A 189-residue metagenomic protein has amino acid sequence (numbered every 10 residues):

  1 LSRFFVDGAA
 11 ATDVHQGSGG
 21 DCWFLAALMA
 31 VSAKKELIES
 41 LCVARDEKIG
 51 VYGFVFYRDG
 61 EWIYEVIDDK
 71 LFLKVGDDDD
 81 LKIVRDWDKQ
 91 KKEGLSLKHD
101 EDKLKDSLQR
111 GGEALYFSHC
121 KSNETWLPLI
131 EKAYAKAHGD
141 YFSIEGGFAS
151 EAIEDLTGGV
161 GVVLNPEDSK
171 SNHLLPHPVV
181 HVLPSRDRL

Functional and structural regions predicted by a protein language model:
L1-L189: Accessory/interaction modules and long regulatory regions
